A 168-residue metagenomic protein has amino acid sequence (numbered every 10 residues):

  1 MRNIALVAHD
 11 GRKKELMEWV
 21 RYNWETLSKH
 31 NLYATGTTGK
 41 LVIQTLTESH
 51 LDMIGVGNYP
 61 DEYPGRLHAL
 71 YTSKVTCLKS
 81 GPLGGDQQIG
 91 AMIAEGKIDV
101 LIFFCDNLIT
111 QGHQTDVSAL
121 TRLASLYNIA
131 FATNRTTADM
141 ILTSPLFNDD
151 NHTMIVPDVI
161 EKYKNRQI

Functional and structural regions predicted by a protein language model:
I4, T26-L32, Y127-I129: Short active-site oxyanion
K14-L27: Histidine-anchored nucleotide/phosphate-binding helix
K29-V42: Short internal beta-strands
Y33-T35, C77-K79, I102-F103, F131-R135: General beta-strand structural signal in soluble alpha/beta enzymes
K74-A91: Glycine-rich, highly charged phosphate/nucleotide-binding loops
D99-T110: Acidic beta-strand-to-loop metal/phosphate-binding motif
Q111-S125: Short Gly/Thr/Asp-enriched flexible loops that form oxyanion-binding sites at enzyme active sites
T136-I168: Short, glycine-/small-residue-rich phosphate/pyrophosphate-handling segment
